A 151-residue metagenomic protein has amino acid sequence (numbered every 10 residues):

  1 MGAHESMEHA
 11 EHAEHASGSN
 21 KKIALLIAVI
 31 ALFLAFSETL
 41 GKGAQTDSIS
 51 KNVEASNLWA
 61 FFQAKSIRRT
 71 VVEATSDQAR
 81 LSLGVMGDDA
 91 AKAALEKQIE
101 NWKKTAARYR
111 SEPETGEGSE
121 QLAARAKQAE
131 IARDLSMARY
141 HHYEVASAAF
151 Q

Functional and structural regions predicted by a protein language model:
M1-L26: N-terminal positive-inside, membrane-proximal cytosolic segments immediately preceding the first
E14-H15, N20-K21, I30, A35-F36 (+1 more regions): Mixed-charge, polar/low-complexity N-terminal
S19-V29, D134-Q151: Transmembrane alpha-helical segments and their cytosolic interface motifs in multi-pass membrane proteins
L34-S56: Transmembrane signal-anchor/signal-peptide helices with a preference for the extracytoplasmic
S56-D134: Long, solvent-exposed extracytoplasmic domains/loops
